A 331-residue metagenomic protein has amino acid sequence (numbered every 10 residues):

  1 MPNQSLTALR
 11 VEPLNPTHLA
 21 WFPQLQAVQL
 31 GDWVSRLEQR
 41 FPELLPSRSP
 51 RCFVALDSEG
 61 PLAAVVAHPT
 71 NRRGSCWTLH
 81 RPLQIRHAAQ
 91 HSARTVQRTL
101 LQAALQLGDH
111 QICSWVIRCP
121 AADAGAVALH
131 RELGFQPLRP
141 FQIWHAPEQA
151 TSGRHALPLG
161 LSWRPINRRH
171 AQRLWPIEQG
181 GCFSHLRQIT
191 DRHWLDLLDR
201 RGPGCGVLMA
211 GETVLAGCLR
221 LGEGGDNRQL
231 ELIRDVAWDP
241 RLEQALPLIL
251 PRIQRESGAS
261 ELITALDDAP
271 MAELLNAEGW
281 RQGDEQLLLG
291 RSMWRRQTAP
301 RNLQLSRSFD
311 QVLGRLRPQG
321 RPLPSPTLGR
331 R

Functional and structural regions predicted by a protein language model:
P2, E132-H155, L262-R331: Active-site/acyl-donor-binding loops of N-acyltransferases
P2-A67, E132-R228: Amide-forming acyltransferase catalytic core, primarily the GNAT-like/NAT-type and related acyltransferase folds
F53, W77-H80, L100-L105, W115-V116 (+4 more regions): Short, structured motif recognition centered on aromatic/hydrophobic residues
A67, T99, R118-P120, L129 (+7 more regions): A structural feature that tracks compact, well-ordered secondary-structure segments with a strong bias toward
G74-H91, G225-P240: Conserved acetyl-CoA binding element of GNAT-fold acetyltransferases
A89-Q106, R131-E132, D239-Q254: Conserved acetyl-CoA-binding loop-helix of GNAT-fold acetyltransferases
G108-P120, R255-D267: Conserved GNAT acetyl-CoA-binding A-motif
V214-E261: Intrinsically disordered, low-complexity segments enriched in Gly and acidic/Ser/Thr residues that form flexible
